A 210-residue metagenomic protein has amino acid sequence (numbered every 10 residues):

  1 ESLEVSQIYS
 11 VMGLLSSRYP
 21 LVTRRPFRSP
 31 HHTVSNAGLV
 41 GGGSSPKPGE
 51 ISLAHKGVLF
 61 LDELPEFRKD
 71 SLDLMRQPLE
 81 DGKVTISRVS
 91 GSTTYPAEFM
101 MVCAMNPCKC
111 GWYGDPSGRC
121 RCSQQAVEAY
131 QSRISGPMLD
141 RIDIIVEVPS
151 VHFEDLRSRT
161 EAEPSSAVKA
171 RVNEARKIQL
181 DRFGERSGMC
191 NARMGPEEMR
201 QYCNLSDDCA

Functional and structural regions predicted by a protein language model:
E1-Y19: Walker A/P-loop
L15-S29, V172: Long, charged amphipathic helices and adjacent flexible linkers at domain junctions
P20-P26, N36-L59, S92: Conserved alpha-helical scaffold flanking the Walker A/P-loop in AAA+ ATPase domains
H31-H32, I51-L53, T93-Y95, M138: Solvent-exposed alpha-helices and their adjacent loops that cap or buttress functional pockets in soluble metabolic
S45-P46, K69-A210: Basic, amphipathic alpha-helical bundle interface domains used for macromolecular binding and assembly
K56, D62-L64, L74: Walker B catalytic acidic pair
